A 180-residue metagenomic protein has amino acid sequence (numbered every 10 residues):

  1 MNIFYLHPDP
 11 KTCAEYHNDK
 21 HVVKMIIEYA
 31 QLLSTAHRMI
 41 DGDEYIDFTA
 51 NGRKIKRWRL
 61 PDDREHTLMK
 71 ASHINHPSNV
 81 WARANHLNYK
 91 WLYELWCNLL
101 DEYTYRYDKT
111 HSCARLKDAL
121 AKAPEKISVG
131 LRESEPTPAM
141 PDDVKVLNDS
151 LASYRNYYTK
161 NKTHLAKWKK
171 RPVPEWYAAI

Functional and structural regions predicted by a protein language model:
M1-N75, N79-I180: Sequence termini and other peripheral, non-core segments
